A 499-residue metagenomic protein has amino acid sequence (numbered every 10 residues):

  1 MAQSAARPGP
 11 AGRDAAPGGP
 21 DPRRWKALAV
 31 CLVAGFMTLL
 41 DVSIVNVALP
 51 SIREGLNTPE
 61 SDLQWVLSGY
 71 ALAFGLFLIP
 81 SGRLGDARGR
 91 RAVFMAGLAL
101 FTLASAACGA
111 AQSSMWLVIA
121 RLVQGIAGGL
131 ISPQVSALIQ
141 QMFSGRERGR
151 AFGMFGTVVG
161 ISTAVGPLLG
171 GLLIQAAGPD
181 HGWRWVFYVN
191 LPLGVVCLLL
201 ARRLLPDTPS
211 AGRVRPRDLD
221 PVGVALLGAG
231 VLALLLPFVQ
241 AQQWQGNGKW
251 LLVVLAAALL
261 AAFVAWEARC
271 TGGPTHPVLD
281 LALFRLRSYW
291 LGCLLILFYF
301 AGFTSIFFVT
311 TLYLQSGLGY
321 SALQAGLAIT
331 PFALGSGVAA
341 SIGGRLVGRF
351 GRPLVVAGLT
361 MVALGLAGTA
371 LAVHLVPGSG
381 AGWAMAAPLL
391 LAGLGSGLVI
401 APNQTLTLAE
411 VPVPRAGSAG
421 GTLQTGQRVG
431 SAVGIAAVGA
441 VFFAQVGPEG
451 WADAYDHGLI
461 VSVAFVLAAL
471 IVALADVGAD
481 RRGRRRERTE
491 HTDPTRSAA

Functional and structural regions predicted by a protein language model:
M1-R23, D476-A499: Intrinsic disorder in cytosolic terminal tails and internal cytosolic loops of multi-pass membrane transporters
A2-R203, A370: Transmembrane-helix bundle of Major Facilitator Superfamily
W25-V47, K249, P274-R484, S497-A498: 12-transmembrane solute porter fold
T38, L67-Y70, F74, F101 (+10 more regions): Structural signature of transmembrane alpha-helices in multi-pass secondary transporters
I52-R53, L84-G85, L172-G178, F238 (+4 more regions): Interfacial helix-cap and linker-helix signal at transmembrane-aqueous boundaries of multi-pass secondary transporters
L138, L172, L204, L236 (+3 more regions): A residue-level signal for alpha-helical anchor/packing sites in multi-pass solute transporters
T157, I161-A177, L236, A401 (+1 more regions): A gly/Pro-rich, aromatic-decorated transmembrane alpha-helix motif that marks the paired, flexible gating helices
Q175-L294, G302, S462-V463, S497-A499: Hydrophobic transmembrane-helix bundles of small-molecule transporters
